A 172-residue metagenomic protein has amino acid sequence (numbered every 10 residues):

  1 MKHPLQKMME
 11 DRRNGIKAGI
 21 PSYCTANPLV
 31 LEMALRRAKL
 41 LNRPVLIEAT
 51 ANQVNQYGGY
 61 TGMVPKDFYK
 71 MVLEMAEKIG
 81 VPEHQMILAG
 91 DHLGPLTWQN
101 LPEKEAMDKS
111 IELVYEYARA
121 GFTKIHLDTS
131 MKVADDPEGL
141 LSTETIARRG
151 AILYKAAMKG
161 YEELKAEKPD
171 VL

Functional and structural regions predicted by a protein language model:
M1-G80, A156: Alpha/beta catalytic barrel-like cores
K17-P28, H92-K109: Active-site mouth loops of central-metabolism enzymes
G19-C24, V45-A49, H84-H92, T123-T129 (+1 more regions): Hydrophobic faces of well-ordered beta-strands that scaffold small-molecule active sites in alpha/beta enzyme cores
G62-G90, L141-K168: Alpha-helix-loop-beta-strand connector modules within alpha/beta enzyme cores
L96-L172: Active-site-facing alpha/beta catalytic cores
